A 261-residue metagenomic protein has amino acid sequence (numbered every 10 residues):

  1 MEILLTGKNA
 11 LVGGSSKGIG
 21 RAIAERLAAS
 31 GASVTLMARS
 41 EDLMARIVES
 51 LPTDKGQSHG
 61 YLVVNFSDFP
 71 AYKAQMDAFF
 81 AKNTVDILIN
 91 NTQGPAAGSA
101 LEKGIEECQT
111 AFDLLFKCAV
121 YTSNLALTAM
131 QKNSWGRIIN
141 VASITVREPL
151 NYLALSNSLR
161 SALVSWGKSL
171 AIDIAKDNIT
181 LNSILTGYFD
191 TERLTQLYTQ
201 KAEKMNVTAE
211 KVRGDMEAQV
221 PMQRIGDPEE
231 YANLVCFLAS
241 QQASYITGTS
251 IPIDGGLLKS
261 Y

Functional and structural regions predicted by a protein language model:
N9, S16-K17: Conserved glycine-rich cofactor-binding loop
G18-I19, E148, C236, T247-Y261: Short C-terminal tail/terminal secondary-structure segment of NAD(P)H-dependent dehydrogenase/reductase domains
A32-I47: Conserved glycine-rich Rossmann-like NAD(P)H-binding loop of the short-chain dehydrogenase/reductase
S99-F112, I138, M216: Substrate-binding pocket helix/loop in short-chain dehydrogenase/reductase
T128, I172-D173, S244: Alpha-helical segment proximal to the catalytic Tyr-Lys
I139-L163, G167-K176, Y188-F189: Catalytic loop of short-chain dehydrogenase/reductase
A175, T180, I246-G248: Short, small/polar-rich loop/turn modules that mediate ligand/substrate recognition or access, typified
